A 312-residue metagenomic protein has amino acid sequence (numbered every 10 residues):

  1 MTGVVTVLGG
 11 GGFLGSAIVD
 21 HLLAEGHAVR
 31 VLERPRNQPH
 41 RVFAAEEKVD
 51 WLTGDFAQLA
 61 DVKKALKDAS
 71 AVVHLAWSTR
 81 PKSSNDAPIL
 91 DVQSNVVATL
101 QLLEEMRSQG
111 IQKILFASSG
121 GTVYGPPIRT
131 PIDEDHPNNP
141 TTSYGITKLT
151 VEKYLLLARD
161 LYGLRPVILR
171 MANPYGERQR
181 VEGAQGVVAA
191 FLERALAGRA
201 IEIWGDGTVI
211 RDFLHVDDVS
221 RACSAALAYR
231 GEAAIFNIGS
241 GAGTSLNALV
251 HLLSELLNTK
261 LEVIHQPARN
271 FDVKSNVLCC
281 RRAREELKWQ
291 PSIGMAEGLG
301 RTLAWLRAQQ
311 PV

Functional and structural regions predicted by a protein language model:
V5-E25: N-terminal Rossmann NAD(P)H-binding glycine-rich loop of SDR-like oxidoreductase domains
L8, L32, V72-S78, I114-G120 (+1 more regions): SDR active-site strand-loop-helix element
A17, H21, E105, Y154 (+2 more regions): Rossmann-fold NAD(P)-dependent oxidoreductase module
L32-R36, F56: N-terminal Rossmann-fold cofactor-binding loop
T53-Q93: NAD(P)H-binding glycine-rich loop region in Rossmannoid oxidoreductase-like domains and their noncatalytic homologs
S83-S84, D135-H136, P166-R180, A190-L214 (+2 more regions): A conserved pocket-lining segment of Rossmann-fold NAD(P)-dependent short-chain dehydrogenase/reductase
D86-Q101, S108, Q112-K113, T122 (+3 more regions): Catalytic helix-loop patch of NAD(P)-dependent Rossmann-fold dehydrogenases
L196-V312: C-terminal substrate-binding subdomain of Rossmann-fold SDR/epimerase-dehydratase oxidoreductases
